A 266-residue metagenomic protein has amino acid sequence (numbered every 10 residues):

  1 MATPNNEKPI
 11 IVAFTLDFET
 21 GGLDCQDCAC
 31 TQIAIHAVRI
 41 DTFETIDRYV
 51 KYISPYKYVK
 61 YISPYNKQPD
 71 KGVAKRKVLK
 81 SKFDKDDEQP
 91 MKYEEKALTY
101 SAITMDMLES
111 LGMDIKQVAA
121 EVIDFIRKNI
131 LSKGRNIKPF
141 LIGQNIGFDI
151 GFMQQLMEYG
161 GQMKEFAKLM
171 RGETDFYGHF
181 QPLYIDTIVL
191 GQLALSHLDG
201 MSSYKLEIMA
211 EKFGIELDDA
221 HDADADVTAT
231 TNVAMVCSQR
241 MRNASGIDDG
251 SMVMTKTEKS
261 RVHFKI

Functional and structural regions predicted by a protein language model:
A2-F14, E19-G147, H221: Conserved non-catalytic scaffold segment of RNase H-like nuclease domains
A2-P4, K212, H221-D224, T228-I266: Acidic two-metal-ion nuclease catalytic site recognized across multiple nuclease folds, prominently DnaQ/RNase D-T
F18-G22, V189, A229: Short, glycine/acidic-enriched loop or turn micro-motifs at the edges of active sites
C25-Q26, G151-L156, N232-V233: A short acidic (Asp/Glu
V78-S101, M105-L108, F180-V227: Active-site-proximal helix-loop-helix substrate-binding element of RNase H-like nuclease domains
I146-D149, L190: Short, solvent-exposed loop/turn segments at secondary-structure junctions
F148-L183: Substrate-recognition/cap helix-loop segment adjacent to the acidic, metal-dependent catalytic center of Asp-based
L156-M163, L193, H197, K212 (+1 more regions): Active-site catalytic microenvironments for nucleophilic, acid-base chemistry
